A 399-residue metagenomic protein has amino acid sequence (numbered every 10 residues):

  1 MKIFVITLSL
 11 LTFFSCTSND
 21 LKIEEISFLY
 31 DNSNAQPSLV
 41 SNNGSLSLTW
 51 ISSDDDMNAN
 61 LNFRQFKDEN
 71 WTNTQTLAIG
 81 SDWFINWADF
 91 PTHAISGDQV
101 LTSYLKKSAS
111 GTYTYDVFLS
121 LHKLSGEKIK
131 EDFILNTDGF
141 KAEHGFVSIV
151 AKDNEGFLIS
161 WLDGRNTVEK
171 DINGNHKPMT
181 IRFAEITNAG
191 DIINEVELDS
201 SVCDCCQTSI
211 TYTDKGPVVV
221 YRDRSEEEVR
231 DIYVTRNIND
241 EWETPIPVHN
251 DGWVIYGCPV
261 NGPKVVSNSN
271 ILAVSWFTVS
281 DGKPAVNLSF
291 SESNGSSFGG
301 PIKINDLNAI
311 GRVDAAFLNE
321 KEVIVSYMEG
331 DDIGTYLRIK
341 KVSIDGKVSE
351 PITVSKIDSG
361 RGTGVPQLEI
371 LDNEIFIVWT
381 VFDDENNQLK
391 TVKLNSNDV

Functional and structural regions predicted by a protein language model:
I3-F13: Sec-dependent N-terminal signal peptides
T17-V399: Extracellular, repeat-based ectodomains that mediate carbohydrate processing or recognition
